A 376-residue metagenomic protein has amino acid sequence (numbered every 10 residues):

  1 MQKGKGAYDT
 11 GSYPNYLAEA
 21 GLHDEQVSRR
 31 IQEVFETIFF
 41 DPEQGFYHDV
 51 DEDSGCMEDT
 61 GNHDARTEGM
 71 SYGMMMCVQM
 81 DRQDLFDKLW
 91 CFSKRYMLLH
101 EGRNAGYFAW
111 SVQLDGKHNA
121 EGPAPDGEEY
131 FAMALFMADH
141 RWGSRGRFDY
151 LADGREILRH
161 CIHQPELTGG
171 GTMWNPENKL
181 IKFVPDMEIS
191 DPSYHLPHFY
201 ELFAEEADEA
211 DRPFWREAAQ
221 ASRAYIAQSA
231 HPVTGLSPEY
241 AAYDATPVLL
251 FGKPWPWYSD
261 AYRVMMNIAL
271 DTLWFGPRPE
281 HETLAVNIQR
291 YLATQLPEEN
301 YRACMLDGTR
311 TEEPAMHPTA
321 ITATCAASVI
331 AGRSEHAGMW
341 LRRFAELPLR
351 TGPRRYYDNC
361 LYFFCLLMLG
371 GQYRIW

Functional and structural regions predicted by a protein language model:
Q2-V34, F40, H63-T67, G102-G106 (+4 more regions): Extended ligand-binding clefts on enzyme/binding-domain cores
R30-Y72, C77-A120: Internal amphipathic alpha-helical repeat/solenoid segments
H63-M70, G116-W142: Aromatic-rich carbohydrate-recognition surfaces in CAZymes
G73, L85-F86, R147, G154 (+4 more regions): Solenoid-repeat scaffolds in large eukaryotic assemblies
M74-D81, Y130-R141, H198-E205, M266-L273 (+2 more regions): Short glycine/serine- and small hydrophobic-enriched flexible loop segments
D81-K88, E121-G127, R141-F148: Alpha-helix boundary/capping segments in eukaryotic regulatory proteins
R212-Q220, M339-A345, W376: Alpha-helical repeat scaffolds
R343-P353: Solenoid-like repeat scaffolds
